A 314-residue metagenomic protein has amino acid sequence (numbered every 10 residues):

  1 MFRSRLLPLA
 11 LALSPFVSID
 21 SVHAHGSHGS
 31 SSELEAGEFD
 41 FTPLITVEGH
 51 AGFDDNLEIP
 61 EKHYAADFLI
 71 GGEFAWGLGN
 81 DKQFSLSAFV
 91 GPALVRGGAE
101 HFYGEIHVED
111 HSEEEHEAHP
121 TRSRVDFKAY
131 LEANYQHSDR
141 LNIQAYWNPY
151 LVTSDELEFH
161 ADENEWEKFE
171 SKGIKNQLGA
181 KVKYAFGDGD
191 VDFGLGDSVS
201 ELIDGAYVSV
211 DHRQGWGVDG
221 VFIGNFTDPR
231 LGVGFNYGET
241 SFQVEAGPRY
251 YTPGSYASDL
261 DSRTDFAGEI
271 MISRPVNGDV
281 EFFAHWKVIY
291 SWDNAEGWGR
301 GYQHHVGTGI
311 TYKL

Functional and structural regions predicted by a protein language model:
M1-P8: Bacterial N-terminal signal peptides that target proteins for export
L6, S14-F16, Q144: Classical secretory targeting signals
V17-A24: Sec/Tat signal peptide C-region and signal peptidase I cleavage site
H25-L314: Transmembrane beta-barrel domains of bacterial outer-membrane proteins
